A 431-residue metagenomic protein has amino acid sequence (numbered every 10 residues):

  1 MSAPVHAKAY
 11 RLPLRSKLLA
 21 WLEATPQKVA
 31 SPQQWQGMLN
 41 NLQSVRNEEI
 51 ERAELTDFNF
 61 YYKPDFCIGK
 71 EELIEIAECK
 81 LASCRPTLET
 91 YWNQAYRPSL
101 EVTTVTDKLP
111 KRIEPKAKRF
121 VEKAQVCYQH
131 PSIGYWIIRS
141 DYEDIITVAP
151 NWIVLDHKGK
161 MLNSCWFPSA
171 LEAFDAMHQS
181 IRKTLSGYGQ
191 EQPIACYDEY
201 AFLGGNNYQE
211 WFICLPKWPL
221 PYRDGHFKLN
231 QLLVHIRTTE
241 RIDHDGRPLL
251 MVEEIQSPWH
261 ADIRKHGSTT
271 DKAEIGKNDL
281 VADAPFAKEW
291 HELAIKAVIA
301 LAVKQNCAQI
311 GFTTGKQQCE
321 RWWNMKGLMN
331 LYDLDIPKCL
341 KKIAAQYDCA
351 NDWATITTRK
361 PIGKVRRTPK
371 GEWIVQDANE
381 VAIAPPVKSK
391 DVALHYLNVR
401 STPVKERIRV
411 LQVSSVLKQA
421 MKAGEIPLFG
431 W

Functional and structural regions predicted by a protein language model:
M1-W431: Charge-dense, intrinsically disordered terminal/linker segments
